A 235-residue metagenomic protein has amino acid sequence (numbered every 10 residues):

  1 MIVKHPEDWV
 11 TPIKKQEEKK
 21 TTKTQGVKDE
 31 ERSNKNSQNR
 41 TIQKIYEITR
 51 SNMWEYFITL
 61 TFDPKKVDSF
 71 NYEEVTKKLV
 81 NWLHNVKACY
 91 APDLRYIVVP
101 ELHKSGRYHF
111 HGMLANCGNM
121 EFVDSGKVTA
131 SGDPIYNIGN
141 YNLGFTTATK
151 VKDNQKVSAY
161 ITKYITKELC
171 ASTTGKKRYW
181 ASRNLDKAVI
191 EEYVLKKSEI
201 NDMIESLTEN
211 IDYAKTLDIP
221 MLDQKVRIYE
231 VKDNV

Functional and structural regions predicted by a protein language model:
M1-G106, C117-V235: Right-hand nucleic-acid polymerase module
H109-A115: Catalytic metal-binding acidic patch
